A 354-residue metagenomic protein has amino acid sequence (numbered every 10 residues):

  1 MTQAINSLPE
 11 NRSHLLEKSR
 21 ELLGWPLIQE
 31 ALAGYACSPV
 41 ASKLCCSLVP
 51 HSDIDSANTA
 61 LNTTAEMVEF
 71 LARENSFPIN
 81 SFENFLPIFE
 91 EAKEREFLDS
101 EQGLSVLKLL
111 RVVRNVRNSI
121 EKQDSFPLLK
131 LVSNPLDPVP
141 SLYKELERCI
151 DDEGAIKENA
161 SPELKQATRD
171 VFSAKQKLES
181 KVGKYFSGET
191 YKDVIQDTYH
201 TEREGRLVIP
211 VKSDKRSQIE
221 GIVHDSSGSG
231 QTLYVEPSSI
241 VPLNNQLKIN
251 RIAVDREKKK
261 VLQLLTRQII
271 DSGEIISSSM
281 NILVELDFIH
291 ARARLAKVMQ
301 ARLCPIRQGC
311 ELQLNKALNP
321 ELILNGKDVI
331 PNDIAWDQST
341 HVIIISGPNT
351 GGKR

Functional and structural regions predicted by a protein language model:
M1-E163, A167, S272-I275, S279-E285 (+1 more regions): Conserved amphipathic alpha-helical "coupling/scaffold" segments that transmit conformational changes between domains
T2, I209, E274, M280-G351: Conserved NTPase motor "head" modules and their coupling/switch loops across ABC/AAA+ ATPases, GTPases, and GHKL ATPases
K93-D99, E121-L128, K181-T198, A291-R302 (+1 more regions): Active-site phosphate-binding and catalytic loops of NTP-dependent enzymes
P138-G154, P242-Q263: Extended, charged coiled-coil "arm/hinge" scaffolds of SMC/Rad50-like chromosome-maintenance ATPases and other large
K165-K215: Extended, Lys/Arg-enriched charged tracts that mediate electrostatic binding to polyanionic substrates
A167, V171-A174, N250, V254-I289: Intracellular alpha-helical coupling/juxtamembrane segments of multi-pass membrane proteins
R203-Y234, N244, R307-P331: SMC-family hinge/dimerization module
R354: Walker A/P-loop
